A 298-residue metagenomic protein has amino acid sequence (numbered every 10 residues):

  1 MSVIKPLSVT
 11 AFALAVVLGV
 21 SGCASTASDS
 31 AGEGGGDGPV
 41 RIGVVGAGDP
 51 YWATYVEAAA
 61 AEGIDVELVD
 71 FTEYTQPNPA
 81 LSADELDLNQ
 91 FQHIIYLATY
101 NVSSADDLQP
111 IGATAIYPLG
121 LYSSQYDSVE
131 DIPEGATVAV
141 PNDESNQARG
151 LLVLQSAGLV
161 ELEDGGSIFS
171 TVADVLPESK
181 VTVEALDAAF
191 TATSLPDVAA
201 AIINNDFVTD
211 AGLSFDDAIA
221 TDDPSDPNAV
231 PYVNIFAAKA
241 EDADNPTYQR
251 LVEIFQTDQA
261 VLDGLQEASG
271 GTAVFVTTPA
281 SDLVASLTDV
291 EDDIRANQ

Functional and structural regions predicted by a protein language model:
V20-D37: Bacterial lipoprotein signal-peptidase II cleavage site
G35-A47, I64-D70, A136-V138: Short, well-ordered beta-strand elements
D37-V40, A47-Y51, V198, G212 (+1 more regions): An extracytoplasmic/periplasmic, membrane-proximal ligand-sensing/linker region
A47-G48, E73-Y74, D84-A98, A115 (+2 more regions): Beta->alpha turn/N-cap motifs
L68-P79, G166-T193: Short helix-initiation/N-cap motifs at beta->coil->alpha
T99-I111, Y126, D197, I202 (+1 more regions): Ligand-binding "clamshell"
I111-E161: A conserved helix-loop-strand patch within extracytoplasmic ligand-binding domains of the periplasmic binding
P118-V129, Y232-R250: A bilobed periplasmic-binding-protein/Venus flytrap-type ligand-binding module shared by bacterial periplasmic
